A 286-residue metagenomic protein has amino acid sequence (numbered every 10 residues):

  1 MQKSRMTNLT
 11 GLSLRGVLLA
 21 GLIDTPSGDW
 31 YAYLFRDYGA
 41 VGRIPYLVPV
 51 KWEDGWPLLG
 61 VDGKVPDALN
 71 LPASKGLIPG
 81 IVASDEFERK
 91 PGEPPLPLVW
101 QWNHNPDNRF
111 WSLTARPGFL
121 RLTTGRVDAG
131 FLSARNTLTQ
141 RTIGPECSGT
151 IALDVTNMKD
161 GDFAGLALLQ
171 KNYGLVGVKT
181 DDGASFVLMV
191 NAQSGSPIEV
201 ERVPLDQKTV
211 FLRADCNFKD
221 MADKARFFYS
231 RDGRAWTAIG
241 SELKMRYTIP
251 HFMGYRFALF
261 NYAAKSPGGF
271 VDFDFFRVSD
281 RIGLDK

Functional and structural regions predicted by a protein language model:
M1-K286: Carbohydrate-active catalytic/glycan-binding domains of CAZyme proteins, especially the secreted or lumenal ectodomains
